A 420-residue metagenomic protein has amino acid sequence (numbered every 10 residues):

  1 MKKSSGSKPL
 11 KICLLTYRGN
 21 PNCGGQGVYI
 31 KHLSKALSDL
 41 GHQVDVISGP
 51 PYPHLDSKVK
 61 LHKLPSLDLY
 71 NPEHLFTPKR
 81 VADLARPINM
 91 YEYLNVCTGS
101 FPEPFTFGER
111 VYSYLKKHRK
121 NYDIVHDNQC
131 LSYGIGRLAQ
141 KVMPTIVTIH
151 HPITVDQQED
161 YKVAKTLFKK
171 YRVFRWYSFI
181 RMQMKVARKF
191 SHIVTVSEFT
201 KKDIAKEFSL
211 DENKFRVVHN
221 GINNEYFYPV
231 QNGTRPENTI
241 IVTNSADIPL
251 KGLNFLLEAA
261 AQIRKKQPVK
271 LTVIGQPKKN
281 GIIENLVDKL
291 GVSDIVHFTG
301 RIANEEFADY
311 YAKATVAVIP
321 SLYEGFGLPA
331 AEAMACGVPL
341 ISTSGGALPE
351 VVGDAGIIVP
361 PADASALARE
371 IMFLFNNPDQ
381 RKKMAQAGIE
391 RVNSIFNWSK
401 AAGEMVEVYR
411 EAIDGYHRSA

Functional and structural regions predicted by a protein language model:
G6-P9, I47-R110: A conserved catalytic-core segment of Leloir-type glycosyltransferases
P72-G99, A139-M184: Acceptor-binding helix/loop patch of EC 2.4 sugar-transfer enzymes, predominantly nucleotide-sugar-dependent
F199, G221: Carbohydrate-associated surface elements
G233-A260, T272: Conserved donor-binding/catalytic core segment of Leloir-type glycosyltransferases
L257-H297, E305-E306: A conserved nucleotide-sugar
L322: Aromatic "clamp/platform" in nucleotide-sugar-dependent glycosyltransferases that forms part of the donor/acceptor
P339-S342: Short hydrophobic beta-strand element within catalytic cores of glycosyltransferases and related nucleotide-activated
I357-A364, F373-P378: Conserved acidic donor-binding segment of nucleotide-sugar-dependent glycosyltransferases
